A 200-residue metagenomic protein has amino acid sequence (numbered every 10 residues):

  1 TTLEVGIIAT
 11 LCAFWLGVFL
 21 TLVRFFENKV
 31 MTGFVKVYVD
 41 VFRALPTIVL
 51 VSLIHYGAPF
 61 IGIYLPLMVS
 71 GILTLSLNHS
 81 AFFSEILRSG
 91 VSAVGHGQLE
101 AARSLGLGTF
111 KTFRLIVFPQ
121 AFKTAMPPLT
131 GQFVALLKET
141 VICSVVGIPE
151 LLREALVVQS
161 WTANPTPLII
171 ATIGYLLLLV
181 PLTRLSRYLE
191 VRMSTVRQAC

Functional and structural regions predicted by a protein language model:
T1-C200: Transmembrane alpha-helices and adjacent helix-loop boundaries
